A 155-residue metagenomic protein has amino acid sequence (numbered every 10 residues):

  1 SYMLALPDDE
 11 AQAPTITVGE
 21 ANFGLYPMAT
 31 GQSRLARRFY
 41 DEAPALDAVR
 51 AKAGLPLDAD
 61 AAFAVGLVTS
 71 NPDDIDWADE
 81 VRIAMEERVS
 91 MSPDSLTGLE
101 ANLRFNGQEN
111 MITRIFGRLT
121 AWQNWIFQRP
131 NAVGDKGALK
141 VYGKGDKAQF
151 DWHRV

Functional and structural regions predicted by a protein language model:
S1-V89: Crotonase-fold acyl-CoA enzyme core
A48-A64, T69-V155: C-terminal alpha-helix plus adjacent terminal tail
